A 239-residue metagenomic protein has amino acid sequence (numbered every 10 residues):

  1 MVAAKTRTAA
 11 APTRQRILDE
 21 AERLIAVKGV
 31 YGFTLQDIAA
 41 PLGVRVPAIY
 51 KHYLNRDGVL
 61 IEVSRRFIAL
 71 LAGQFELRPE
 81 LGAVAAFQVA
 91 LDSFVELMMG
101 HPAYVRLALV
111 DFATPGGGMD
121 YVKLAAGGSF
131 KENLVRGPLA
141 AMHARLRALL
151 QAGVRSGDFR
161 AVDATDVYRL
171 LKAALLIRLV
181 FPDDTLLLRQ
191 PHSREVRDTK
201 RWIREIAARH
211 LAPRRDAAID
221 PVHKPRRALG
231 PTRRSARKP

Functional and structural regions predicted by a protein language model:
M1-P12, R215-P239: N-terminal intrinsically disordered/low-complexity leader segments
R16, E20, L24-G58, E62: Helix-turn-helix
I17-I25, F67, L71, F94 (+1 more regions): Short hydrophobic clusters on alpha-helical segments that form packing/core surfaces in small helical domains
V59-F67, M142: Alpha-helical DNA-contacting segments of helix-turn-helix folds
E62, E76-R106, Y168-L171, K200 (+1 more regions): Hydrophobic alpha-helical connector segments
E76, V89, G116-S156, T165-R169 (+2 more regions): Amphipathic alpha-helical packing segments from all-alpha helical-bundle domains
M99-F130, P182-T185: Amphipathic alpha-helical segments used for helix-helix packing
V105-L109, E132, R136, V154-R204 (+2 more regions): Hydrophobic/aromatic-rich alpha-helical bundle segments in the mid-to-C-terminal region
